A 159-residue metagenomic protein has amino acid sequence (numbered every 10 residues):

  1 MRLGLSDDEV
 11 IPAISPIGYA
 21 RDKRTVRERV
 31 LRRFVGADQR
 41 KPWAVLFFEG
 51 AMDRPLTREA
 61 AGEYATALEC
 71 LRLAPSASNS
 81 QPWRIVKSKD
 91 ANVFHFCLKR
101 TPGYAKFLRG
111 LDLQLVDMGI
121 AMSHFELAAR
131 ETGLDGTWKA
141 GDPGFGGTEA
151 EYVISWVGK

Functional and structural regions predicted by a protein language model:
M1-K159: Acidic, surface-exposed loops and disordered segments
